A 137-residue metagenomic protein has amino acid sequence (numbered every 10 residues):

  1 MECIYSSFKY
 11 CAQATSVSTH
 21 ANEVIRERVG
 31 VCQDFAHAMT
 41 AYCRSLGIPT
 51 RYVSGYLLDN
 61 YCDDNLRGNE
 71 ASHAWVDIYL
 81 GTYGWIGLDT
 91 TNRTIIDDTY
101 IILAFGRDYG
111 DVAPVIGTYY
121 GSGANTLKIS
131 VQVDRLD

Functional and structural regions predicted by a protein language model:
M1-G30, R107-Y109, A124, S130-D137: Secondary-structure boundary elements
E2, D34-G123: Hydrophobic/aromatic-rich core segments of domains that either
